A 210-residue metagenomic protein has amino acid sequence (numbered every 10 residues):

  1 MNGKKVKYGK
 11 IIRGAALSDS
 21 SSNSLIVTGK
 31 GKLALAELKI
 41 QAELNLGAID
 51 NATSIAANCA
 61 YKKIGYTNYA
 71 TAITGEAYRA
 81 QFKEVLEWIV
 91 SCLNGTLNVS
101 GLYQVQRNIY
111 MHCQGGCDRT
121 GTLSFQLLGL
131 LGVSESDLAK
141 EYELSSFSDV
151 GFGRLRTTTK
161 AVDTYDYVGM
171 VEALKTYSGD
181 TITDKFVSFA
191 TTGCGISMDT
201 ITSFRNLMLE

Functional and structural regions predicted by a protein language model:
M1-Y110, T122-E210: Cys-dependent protein tyrosine phosphatase-like superfamily
C113: Short cysteine clusters
G116: Glycine-rich, flexible loop motifs
